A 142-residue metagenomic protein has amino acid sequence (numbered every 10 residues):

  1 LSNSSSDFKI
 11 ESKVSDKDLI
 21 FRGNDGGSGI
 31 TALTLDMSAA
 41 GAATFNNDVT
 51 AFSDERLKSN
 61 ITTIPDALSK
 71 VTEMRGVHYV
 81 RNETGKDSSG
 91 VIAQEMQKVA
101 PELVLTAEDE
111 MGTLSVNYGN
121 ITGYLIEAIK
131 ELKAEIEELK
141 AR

Functional and structural regions predicted by a protein language model:
L1-T50, E55-R56, M111-G112, T122 (+1 more regions): Beta-strand-rich receptor-binding modules of extracellular spikes/adhesins
T44-Y118, L132-R142: C-terminal intramolecular chaperone/autoprocessing and neck/assembly modules of extracellular spikes and adhesins
